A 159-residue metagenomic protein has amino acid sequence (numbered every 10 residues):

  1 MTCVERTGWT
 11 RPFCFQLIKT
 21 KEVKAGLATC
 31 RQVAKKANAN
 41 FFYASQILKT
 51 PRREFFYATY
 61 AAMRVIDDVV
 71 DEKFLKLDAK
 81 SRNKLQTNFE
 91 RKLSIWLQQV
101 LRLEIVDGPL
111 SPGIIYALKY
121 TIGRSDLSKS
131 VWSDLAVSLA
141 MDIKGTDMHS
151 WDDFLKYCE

Functional and structural regions predicted by a protein language model:
M1-E159: Acidic catalytic motifs of isoprenoid enzymes
